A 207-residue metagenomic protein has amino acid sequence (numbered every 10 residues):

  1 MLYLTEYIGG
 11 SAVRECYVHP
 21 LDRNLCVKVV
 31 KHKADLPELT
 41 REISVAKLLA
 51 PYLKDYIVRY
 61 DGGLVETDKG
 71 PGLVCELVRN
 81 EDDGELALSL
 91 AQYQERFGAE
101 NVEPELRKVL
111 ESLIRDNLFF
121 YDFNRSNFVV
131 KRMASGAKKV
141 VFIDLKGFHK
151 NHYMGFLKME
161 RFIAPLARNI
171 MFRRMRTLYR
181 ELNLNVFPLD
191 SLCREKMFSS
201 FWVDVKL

Functional and structural regions predicted by a protein language model:
Y3-L48: ATP-binding glycine-rich loop module of kinase domains
G9, L53-Y56: Flexible N-lobe loop architecture of eukaryotic-like protein kinase catalytic domains
V18-H19, V29, L77, V130-R132: Conserved hydrophobic "DFG−1" position in protein kinase catalytic cores
C26-H32, E76-V78, D144-K146: Active-site ExK catalytic segment of metal-dependent nucleases
Y56-V102: Conserved structural core of kinase catalytic domains
V65-E66, K131-M133: Short beta-strand micro-motifs enriched in acidic
Q94-N101, S112-L118, R132-L207: C-lobe/activation-segment region of protein kinase-like
F123-V130: Hydrophobic residue at the +6 position relative to the catalytic HRD Asp in the kinase catalytic loop
